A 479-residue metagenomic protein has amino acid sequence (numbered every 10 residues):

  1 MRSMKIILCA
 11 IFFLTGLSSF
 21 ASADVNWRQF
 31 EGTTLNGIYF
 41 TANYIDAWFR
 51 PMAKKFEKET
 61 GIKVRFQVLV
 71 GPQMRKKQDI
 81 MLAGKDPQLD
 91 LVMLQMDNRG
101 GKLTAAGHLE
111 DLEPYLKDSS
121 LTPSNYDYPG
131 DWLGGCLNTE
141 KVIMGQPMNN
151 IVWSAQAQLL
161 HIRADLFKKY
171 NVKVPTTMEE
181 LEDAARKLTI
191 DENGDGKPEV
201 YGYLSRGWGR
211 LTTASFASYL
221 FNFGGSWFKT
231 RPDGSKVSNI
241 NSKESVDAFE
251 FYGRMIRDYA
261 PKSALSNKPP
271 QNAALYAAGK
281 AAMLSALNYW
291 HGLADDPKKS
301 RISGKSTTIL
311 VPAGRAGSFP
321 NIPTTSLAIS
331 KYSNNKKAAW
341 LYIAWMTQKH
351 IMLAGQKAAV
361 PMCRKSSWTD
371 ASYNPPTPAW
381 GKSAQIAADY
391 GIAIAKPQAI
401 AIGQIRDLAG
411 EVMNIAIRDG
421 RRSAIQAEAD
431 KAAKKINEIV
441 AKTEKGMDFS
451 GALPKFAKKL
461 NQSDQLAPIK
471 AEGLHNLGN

Functional and structural regions predicted by a protein language model:
D24-Q29, R99-A157, S215, Y219 (+2 more regions): Hinge/lid segment of periplasmic solute-binding proteins
R28, E113-D131, N193-G194, G202-Y203 (+5 more regions): Short, solvent-exposed loop/beta-turn-alpha elements that line the ligand-binding surface or hinge of extracytoplasmic
E31-N43, I62-Q67, D90-L91: Short, well-ordered beta-strand elements
P51, K55-W132, D165-T176, A274-L275 (+2 more regions): Extracytoplasmic "Venus flytrap"/periplasmic binding protein-like
K55, A273, Y289-P297, T325-Q404 (+1 more regions): Mature extracytoplasmic/periplasmic domains
Y128-D131, L137-K141, G304-L310, K357-I417 (+1 more regions): Long, aromatic- and glycine/proline-rich binding clefts that accommodate carbohydrate-like moieties
L137-W153, Q158, E182-V237, A281: Extracytoplasmic/periplasmic solute-binding protein
A184-K187, R231-L265, T307, V311: Glycine-centered hinge/linker elements that transmit conformational signals in sensory and ligand-binding systems
